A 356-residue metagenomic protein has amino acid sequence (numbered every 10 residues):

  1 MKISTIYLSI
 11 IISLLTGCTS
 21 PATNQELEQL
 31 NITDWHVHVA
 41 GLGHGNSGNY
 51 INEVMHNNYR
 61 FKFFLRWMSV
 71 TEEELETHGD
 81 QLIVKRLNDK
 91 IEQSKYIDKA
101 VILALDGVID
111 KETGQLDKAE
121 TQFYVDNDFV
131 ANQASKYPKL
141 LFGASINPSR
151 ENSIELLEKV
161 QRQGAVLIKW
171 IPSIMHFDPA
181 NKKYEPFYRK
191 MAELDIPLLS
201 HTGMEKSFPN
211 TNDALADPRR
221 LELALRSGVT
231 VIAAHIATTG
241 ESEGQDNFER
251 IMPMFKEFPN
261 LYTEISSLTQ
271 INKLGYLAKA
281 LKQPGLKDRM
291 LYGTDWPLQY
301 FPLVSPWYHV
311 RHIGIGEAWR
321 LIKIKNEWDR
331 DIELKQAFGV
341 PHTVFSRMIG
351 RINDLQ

Functional and structural regions predicted by a protein language model:
K2-I11: Sec-dependent signal peptide recognition, specifically the positively charged N-region followed immediately by
L15-G17: C-terminal motif of bacterial Sec signal peptides marking the signal peptidase cleavage site
S20-L103, I109-T121, D331, K335-A337 (+1 more regions): An N-terminally biased module of ancient metal coordination in phosphate/nucleic-acid-related enzymes
Q25, D106-D213, L277: Active-site gating/metal-coordination segments in enzymes
E28-N31, K95-K99, K136-L141, Q163-V166 (+4 more regions): Short, well-ordered coil/turn segments that N-cap beta-strands
T33-V37, A100-L103, L141-A144, I168-W170 (+4 more regions): Hydrophobic faces of well-ordered beta-strands that scaffold small-molecule active sites in alpha/beta enzyme cores
I83-I91, S149-V160, F248: Short, acidic/polar
T238-Q356: H/E-rich (His + Asp/Glu) clusters that bind or coordinate divalent metals
